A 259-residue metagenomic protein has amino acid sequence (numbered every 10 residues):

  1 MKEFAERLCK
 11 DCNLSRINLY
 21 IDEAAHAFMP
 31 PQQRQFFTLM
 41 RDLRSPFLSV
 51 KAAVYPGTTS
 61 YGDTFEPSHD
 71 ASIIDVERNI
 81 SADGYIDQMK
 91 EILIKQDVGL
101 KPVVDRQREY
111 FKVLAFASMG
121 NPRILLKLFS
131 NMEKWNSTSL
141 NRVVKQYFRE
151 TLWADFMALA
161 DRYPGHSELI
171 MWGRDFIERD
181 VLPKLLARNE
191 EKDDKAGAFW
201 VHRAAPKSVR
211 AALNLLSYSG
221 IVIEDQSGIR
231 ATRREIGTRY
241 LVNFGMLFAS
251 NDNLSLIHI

Functional and structural regions predicted by a protein language model:
M1-A117: The catalytic "switch" region of P-loop NTPases
Q35-R41, S45, G57-T58, S130-S137 (+1 more regions): Amphipathic alpha-helical scaffolding segments
A52-V54, F129, D225: Glycine-rich, histidine-containing beta strand-loop boundary motifs that form or position
I94-Y147: Conserved AAA+ ATPase small/helical "lid" subdomain
S130-L215: Winged-helix-like regulatory helical subdomains adjacent to P-loop NTPase cores
G220: Glycine-centered, phosphate/nucleic-acid-interacting loop/turn motifs that mediate DNA/RNA or nucleotide
D225-S255: Accessory beta->alpha helical hairpin/"wing" motif in late/C-terminal subdomains of nucleic-acid enzymes
I257-I259: Conserved small/polar residues in nucleotide/adenosyl-binding loops
